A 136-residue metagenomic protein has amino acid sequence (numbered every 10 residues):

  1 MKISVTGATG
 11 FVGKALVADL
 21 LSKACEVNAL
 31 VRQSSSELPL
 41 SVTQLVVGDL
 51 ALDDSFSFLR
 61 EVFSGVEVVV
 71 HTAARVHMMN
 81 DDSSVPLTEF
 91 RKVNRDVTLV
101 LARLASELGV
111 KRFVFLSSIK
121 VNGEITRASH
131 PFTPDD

Functional and structural regions predicted by a protein language model:
M1-K23: N-terminal Rossmann NAD(P)H-binding glycine-rich loop of SDR-like oxidoreductase domains
T6, L30, V69-R75, F113-I119: SDR active-site strand-loop-helix element
C25-Q33: Conserved glycine-rich Rossmann-like NAD(P)H-binding loop of the short-chain dehydrogenase/reductase
S36-P39, T43, V47-D96, V100 (+2 more regions): NAD(P)H-binding glycine-rich loop region in Rossmannoid oxidoreductase-like domains and their noncatalytic homologs
K92, F115, P134: Phosphate-coordinating loops and pocket residues in cytosolic domains that bind phosphorylated ligands
H130-D136: Catalytic loop of short-chain dehydrogenase/reductase
